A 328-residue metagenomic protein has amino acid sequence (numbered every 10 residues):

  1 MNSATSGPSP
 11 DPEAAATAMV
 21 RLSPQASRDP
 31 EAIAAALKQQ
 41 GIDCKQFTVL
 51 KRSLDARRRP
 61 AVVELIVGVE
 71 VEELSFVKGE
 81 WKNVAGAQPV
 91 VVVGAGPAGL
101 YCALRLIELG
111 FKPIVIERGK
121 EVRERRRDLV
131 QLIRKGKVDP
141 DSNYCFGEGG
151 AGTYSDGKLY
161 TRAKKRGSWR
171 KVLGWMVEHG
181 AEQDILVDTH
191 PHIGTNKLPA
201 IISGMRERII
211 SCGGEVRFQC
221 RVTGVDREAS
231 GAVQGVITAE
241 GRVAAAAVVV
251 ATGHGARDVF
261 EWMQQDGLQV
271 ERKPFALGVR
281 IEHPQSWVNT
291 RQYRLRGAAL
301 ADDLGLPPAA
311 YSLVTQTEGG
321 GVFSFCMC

Functional and structural regions predicted by a protein language model:
N2-G7, D11-A61, V67-Y154, K158-W175 (+2 more regions): Residues forming the flavin
